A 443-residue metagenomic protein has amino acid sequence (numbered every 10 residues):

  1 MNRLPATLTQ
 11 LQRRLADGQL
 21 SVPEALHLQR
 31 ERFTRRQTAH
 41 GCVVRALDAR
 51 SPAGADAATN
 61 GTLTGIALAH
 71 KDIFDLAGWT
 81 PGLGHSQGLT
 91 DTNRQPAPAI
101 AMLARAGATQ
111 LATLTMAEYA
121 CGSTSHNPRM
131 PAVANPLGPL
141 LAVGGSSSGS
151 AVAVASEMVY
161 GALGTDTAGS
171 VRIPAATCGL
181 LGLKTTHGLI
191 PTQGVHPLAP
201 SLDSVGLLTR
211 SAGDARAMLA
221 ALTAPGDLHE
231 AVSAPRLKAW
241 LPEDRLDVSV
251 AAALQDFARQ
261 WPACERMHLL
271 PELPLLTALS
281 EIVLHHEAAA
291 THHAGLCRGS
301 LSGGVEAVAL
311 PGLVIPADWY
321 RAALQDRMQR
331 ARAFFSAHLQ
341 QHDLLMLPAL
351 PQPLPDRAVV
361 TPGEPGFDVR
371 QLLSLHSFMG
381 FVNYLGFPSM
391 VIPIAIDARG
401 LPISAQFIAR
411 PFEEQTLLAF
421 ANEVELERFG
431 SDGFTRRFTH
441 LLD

Functional and structural regions predicted by a protein language model:
M1-T92, A120-G122, T435-D443: Short, well-ordered alpha-helical
L11-D17, G88-D91, D203-R210, P311-I315 (+1 more regions): Short, well-ordered beta-strand elements within core beta-sheets of diverse protein domains
Q12-A16, E31, H293-Y384, F434-L442: Serine-dependent amide/ester hydrolase catalytic core
R35, S156, Y160-E243, Q255 (+3 more regions): Structural helix-boundary/capping segments
L63-L202, A349-G366: Short glycine/serine-rich loop/turn segments
L63-L83, I282-R332, V391-L401: Short helix-loop capping/hinge segments that flank enzyme active sites or metal/cofactor-binding pockets
L68, A77-T80, S204, A220-I282 (+2 more regions): Gly/Ser-rich, acidic/histidine-flanked active-site/gating loops
M102, A151-A153, G380-N383, R399: Hydrophobic/aromatic ligand-binding patch that stacks against planar heteroaromatic rings of cofactors or nucleotides
